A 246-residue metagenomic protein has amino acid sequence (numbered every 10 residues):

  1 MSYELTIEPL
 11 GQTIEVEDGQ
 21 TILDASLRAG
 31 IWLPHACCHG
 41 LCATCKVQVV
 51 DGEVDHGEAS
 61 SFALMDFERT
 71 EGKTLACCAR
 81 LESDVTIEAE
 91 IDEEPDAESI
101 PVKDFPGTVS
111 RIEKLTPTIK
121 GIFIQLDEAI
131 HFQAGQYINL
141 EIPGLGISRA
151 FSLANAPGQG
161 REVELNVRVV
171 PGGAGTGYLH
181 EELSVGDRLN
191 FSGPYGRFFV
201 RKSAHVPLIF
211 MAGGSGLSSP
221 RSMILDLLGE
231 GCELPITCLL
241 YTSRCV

Functional and structural regions predicted by a protein language model:
M1-P34: N-terminal pre-ligand scaffold of iron-sulfur
A25-A29, T44-D92: Iron-sulfur (Fe-S) cluster-binding segments and ferredoxin-like electron-carrier domains, especially [2Fe-2S]
P34-A43, C78: Cysteine-centered iron-sulfur cluster-binding motifs in ferredoxin-type domains/subunits of redox enzymes
L81, E93, G144-I147, G193-F198: Short, charged beta-turn/beta-strand-edge "cap" motif at the junction between a beta-strand and an adjacent loop
S99-R188, S243: Ferredoxin-reductase
R161, R168-R244: FNR/FR-type flavoprotein reductase catalytic core
